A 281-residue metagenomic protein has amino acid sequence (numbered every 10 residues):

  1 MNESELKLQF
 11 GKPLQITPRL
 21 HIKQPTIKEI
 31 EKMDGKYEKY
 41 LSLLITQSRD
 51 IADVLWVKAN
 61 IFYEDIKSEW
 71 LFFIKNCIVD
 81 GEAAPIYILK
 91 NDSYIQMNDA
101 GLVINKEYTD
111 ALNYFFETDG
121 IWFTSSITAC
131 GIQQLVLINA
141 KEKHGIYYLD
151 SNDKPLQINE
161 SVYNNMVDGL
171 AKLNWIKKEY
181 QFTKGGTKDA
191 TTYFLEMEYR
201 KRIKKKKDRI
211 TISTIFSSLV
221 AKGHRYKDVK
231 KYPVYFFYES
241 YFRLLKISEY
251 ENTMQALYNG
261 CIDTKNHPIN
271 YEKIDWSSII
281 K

Functional and structural regions predicted by a protein language model:
M1-C77, N164-T253: An amphipathic, hydrophobic-aromatic interaction surface with interspersed Lys/Arg that forms lipid/phosphate-bearing
T26, Y108, D119-G120, T128 (+4 more regions): General structural signal for secondary-structure boundaries
G35-Y37, S42, S48, D53-I127 (+1 more regions): Protein-protein interaction interfaces in oligomeric scaffolds, predominantly long amphipathic alpha-helices
D92-K204, D208: Hydrophobic, aromatic-lined core segments that form the binding pocket/scaffold for planar heteroaromatic ligands
L257-K281: Long, intrinsically disordered, low-complexity Ser/Thr/Pro-rich regulatory/activation regions of nuclear proteins
